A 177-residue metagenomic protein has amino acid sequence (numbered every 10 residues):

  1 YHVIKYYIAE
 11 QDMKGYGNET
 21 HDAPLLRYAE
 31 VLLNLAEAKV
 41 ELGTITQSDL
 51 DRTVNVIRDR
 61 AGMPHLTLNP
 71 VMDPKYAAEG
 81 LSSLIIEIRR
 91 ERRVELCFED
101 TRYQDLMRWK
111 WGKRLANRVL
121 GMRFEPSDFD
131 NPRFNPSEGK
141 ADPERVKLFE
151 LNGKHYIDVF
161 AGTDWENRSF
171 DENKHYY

Functional and structural regions predicted by a protein language model:
Y1-Y177: Acidic/polar-rich alpha-helix caps and helix-coil junctions
